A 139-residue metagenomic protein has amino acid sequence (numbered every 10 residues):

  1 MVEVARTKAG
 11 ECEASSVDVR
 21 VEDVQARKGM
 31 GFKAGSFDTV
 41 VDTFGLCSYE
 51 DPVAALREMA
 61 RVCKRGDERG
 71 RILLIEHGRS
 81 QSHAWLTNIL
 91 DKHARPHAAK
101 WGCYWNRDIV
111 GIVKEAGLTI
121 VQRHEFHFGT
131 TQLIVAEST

Functional and structural regions predicted by a protein language model:
M1-G29: Class I SAM-dependent methyltransferase SAM/SAH-binding core
E11, K28, S48, R69 (+1 more regions): Feature marks short, surface-exposed loop/turn motifs that line or immediately flank catalytic pockets and channel
R20-E22, V41, L73: Conserved Rossmann-like nucleotide-binding pocket used by diverse enzymes that bind dinucleotide cofactors
Q25-V40: A short acidic, Gly/Pro-enriched loop at the edge of an enzyme's catalytic core that lines a small-molecule cofactor
D38-P52: A short SAM/SAH-binding and catalytic strip from SAM-dependent methyltransferases
V53-R71: A short glycine-rich, Lys/Arg-flanked "PGG" loop and its adjoining helix->strand segment in the class I
R57, L73-L133: C-terminal alpha-helical "lid/dimerization" subdomain adjacent to the S-adenosyl-L-methionine
L133-T139: C-terminal lobe and adjacent flexible extensions of AdoMet/dcAdoMet transferase-like proteins
